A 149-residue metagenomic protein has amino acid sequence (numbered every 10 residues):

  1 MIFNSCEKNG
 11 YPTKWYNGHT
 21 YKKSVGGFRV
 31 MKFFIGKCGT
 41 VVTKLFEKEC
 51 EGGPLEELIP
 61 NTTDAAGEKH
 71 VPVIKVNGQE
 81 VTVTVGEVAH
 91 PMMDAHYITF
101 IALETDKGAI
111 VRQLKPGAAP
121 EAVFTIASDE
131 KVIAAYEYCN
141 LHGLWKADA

Functional and structural regions predicted by a protein language model:
P12-V30: Short, Lys/Arg-enriched N-terminal segments with co-localized hydrophobic residues within the first ~10-30 amino acids
K44-E80: Transition segment at domain starts
V85-M93: Short amphipathic, basic-aromatic surface patches that mediate peripheral association with negatively charged
Y97-K107: Extended low-complexity, serine/threonine- and proline-enriched intrinsically disordered segments
P120-F124: Short strand-edge motifs at loop-to-beta-strand transitions and within beta-strands of extracellular beta-rich domains
I126-K131: Surface-exposed, short loops/turns at beta-strand junctions within beta-sandwich domains
N140-A147: Short acidic/polar inter-strand loop motif in beta-rich domains
